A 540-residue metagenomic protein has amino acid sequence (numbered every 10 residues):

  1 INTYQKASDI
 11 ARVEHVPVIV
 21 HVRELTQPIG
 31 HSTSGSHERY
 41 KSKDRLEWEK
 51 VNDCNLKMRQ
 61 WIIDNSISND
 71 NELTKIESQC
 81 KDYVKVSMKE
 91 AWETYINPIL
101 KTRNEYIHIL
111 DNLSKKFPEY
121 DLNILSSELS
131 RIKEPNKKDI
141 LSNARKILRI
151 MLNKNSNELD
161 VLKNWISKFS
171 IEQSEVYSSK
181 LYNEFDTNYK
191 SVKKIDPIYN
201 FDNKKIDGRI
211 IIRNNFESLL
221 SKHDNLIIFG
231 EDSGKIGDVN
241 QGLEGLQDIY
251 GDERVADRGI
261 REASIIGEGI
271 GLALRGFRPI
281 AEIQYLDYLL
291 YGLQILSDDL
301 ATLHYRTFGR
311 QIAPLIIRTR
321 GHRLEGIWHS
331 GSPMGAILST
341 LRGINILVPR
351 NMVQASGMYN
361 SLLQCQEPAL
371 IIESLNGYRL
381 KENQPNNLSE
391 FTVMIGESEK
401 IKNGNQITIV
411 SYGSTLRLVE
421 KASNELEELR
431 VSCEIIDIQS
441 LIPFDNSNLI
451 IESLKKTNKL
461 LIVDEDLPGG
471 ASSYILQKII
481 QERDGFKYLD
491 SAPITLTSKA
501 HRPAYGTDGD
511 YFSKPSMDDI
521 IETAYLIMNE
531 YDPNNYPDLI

Functional and structural regions predicted by a protein language model:
I1-A144, L375-I540: Thiamine diphosphate
I132-P368, I372, G377, Y536-I540: Thiamine diphosphate
